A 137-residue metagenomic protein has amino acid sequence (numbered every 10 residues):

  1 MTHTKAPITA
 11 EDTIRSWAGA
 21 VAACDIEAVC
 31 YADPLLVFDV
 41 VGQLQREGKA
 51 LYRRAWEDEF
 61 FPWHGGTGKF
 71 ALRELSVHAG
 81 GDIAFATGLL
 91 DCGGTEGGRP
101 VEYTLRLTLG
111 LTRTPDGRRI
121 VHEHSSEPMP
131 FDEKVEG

Functional and structural regions predicted by a protein language model:
M1-C30, D132-G137: Short, low-complexity N-terminal intrinsically disordered segments enriched in polar/charged residues
P7-I8, T13, D25-D82: A solvent-exposed, acidic/Ser-Thr-rich amphipathic alpha-helical stretch
Y52, W56, L72-V77, L90-C92 (+2 more regions): Hydrophobic/aromatic beta-strand elements that line small-molecule binding cavities or substrate pockets in beta-rich
H64, G93-E102: Short, cysteine-centered beta-strand-loop-beta hairpins and adjacent loop/turn segments enriched in charged/polar
T104-K134: Short beta-strand edge/turn micro-motifs at domain boundaries
